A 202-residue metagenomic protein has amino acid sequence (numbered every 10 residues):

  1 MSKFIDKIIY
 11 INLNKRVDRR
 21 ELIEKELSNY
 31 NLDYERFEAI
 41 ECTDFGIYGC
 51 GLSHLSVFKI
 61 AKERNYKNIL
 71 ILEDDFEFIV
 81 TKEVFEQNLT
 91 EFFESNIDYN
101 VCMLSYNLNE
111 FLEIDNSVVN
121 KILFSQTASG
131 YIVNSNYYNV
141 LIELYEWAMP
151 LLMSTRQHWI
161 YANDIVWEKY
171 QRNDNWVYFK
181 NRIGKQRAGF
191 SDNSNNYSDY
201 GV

Functional and structural regions predicted by a protein language model:
M1-L72, F76-V202: An acidic/histidine-cluster motif and surrounding catalytic segment that typifies divalent-metal-assisted enzyme active
